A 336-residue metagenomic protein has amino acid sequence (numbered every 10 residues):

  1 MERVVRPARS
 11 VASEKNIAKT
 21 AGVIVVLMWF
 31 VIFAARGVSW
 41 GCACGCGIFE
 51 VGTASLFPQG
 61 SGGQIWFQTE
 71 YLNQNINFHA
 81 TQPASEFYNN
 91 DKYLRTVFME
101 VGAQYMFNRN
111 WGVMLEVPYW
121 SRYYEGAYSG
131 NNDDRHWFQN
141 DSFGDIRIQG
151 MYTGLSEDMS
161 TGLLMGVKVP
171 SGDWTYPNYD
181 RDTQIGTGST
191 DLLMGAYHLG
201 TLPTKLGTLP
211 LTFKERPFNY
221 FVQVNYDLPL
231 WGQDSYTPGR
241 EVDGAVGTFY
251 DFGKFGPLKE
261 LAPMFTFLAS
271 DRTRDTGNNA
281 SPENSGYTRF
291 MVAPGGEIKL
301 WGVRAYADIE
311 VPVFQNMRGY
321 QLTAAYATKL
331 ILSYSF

Functional and structural regions predicted by a protein language model:
I32-S85, L206-F213: Outer-membrane beta-barrel biogenesis signature
W40-G41, A54-G62, N110, L155-T161 (+3 more regions): Short loop/turn motifs that connect adjacent beta-strands in outer-membrane beta-barrel proteins
A54-L56, Y88-L94, H136-Q139, R181-T187 (+3 more regions): Outer-membrane beta-barrel domain signature
G63-T69, V97-V101, G144-I148, T190-A196 (+4 more regions): Hydrophobic, lipid-facing positions within transmembrane beta-strands of outer-membrane proteins
I65-T69, L115, G150, L163-M165 (+6 more regions): Membrane-embedded beta-strand positions of outer-membrane beta-barrel proteins
T69-N75, V117-Y123, G154, V167-D173 (+7 more regions): Transmembrane beta-strands of outer-membrane beta-barrel pores
F78-A80, E86-F87, S235-F336: Outer membrane beta-barrel transmembrane domains
S121-G239, K299: Outer-membrane pore/translocation modules
